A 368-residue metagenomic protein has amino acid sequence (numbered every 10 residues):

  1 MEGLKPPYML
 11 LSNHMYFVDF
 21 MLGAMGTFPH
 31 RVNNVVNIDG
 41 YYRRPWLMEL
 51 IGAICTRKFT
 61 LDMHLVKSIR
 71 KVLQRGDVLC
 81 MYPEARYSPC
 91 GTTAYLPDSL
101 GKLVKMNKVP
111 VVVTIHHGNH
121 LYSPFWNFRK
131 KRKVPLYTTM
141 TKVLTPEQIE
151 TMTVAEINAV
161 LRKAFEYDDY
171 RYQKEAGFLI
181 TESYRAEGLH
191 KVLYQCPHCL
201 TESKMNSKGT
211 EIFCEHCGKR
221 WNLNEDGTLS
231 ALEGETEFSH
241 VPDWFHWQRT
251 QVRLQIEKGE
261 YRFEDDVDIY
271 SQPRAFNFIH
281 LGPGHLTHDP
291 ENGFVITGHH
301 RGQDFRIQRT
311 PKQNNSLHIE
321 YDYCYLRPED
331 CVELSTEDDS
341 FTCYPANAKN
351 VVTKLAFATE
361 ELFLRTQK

Functional and structural regions predicted by a protein language model:
G3-L61, K108: Catalytic core of membrane glycerolipid acyltransferases/transacylases, capturing the structured, soluble-facing
P7-M9, V78-C80, V112: Residue-level preference for the first positions of well-ordered beta-strands
G26, L47, K71, K102-L103: Hydrophobic/aromatic ligand-binding patch that stacks against planar heteroaromatic rings of cofactors or nucleotides
P89-A159, I180-L200, S207-G218: A cross-family acyltransferase "interaction/gating" segment
S203-N206, L223-N224: Short, non-ligating residues that shape and space the ligands of small metal-coordination modules and catalytic
K219-T250: Short metal-binding segments enriched for Cys and/or His
S271-D330, Y344: Phosphoinositide-binding peripheral membrane targeting modules
R309, Q313-K368: Acidic, Ser/Thr- and proline-rich intrinsically disordered linker/docking segments of eukaryotic scaffolds
